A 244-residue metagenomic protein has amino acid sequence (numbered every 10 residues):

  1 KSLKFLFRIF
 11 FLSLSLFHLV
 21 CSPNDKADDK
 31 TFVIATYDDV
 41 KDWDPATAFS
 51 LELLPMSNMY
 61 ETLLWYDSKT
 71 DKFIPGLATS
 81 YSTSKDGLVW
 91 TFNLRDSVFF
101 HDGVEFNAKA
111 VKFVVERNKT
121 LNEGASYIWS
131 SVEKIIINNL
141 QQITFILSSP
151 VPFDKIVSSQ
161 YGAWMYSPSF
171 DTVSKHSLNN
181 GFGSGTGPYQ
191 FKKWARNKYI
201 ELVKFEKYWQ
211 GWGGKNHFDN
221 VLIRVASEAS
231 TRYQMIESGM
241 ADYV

Functional and structural regions predicted by a protein language model:
K4-L12: Sec-dependent signal peptide recognition, specifically the positively charged N-region followed immediately by
L19-V20: C-terminal motif of bacterial Sec signal peptides marking the signal peptidase cleavage site
D25, N93, Y127-D171, K193-A195: Surface-exposed binding/hinge segments that line and control ligand-binding clefts or catalytic entry sites
D29-K41, T79, V89-F92, V111-V114 (+4 more regions): Short, well-ordered beta-strand elements
A35-K85, E116, F182-S184: N-terminal lobe/hinge region of extracytoplasmic solute-binding protein
D67-S68, S159-N216, N220-L222, E228-T231: Gly/Pro-rich hinge or "lid" segments in bacterial periplasmic/extracellular proteins
T79-G124, N138, T144, M235-E237: Aromatic- and charge-enriched surface segment that lines or borders ligand/interaction sites
A241-V244: Paired acidic/hydrophobic, glycine-rich loop segments that form the ligand-binding mouth/hinge of periplasmic-binding
